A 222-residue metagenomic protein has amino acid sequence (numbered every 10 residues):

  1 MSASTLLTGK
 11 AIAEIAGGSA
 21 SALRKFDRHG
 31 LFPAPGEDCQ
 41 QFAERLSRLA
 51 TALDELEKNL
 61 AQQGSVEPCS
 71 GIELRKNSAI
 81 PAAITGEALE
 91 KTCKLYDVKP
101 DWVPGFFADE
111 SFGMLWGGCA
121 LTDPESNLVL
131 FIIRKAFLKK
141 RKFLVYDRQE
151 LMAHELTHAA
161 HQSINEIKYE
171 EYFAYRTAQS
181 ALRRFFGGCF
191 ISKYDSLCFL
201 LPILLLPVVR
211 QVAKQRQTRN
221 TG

Functional and structural regions predicted by a protein language model:
M1-E87: N-terminal pre-first-transmembrane soluble regions of secretory-pathway and organelle membrane proteins
E90-V145: Active-site scaffold of zinc-dependent metalloenzymes
A120-P124, I132, E150-L151, A178 (+1 more regions): Short, flexible helix-coil linker/hinge segments at the edges of structured domains or between repeats
R134-L138, Q149, S192-S196: C-terminal or late-domain output modules
Y146-S163: Active-site recognition of the HExxH zinc-binding catalytic motif
I164-L206: Post-HExxH zinc-binding segment in Zn-dependent metallohydrolases
L205-K214: Alpha-helical transmembrane segments
Q217-G222: Pan-zinc metallopeptidase signature
